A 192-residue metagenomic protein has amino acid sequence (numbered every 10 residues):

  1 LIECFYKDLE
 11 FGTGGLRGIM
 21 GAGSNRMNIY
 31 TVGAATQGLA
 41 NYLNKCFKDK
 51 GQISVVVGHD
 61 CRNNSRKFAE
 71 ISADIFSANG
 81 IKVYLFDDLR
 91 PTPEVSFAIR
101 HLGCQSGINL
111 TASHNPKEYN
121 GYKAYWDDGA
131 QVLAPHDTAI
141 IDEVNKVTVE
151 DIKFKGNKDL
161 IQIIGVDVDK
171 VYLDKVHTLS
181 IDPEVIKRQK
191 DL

Functional and structural regions predicted by a protein language model:
L1-S72, V166-K190: An N-terminal, well-structured beta->alpha segment
I2-C4, L9, N120-L192: Gly/Ser/Thr-enriched, mixed-charge loops and adjacent short helices that form phosphate/oxyanion-binding elements
L16-G18, G23-N25, R62, R90-P91 (+3 more regions): Short, glycine-/Ser/Thr-/acidic-enriched flexible segments
A35-Q37, G80-V83, N109-T111, V132-H136 (+1 more regions): Glycine-rich loops and low-complexity Gly/Arg-rich segments that provide flexible linkers or classic glycine-based
G38-Y42, I75, N79, A98 (+3 more regions): Generic, well-ordered alpha-helical scaffold segments in large soluble proteins
N41-Y42, F86-D88, T138-E143: Short C-terminal domain-edge/linker segments immediately following a structured domain
K50-D127: Ferredoxin-reductase
